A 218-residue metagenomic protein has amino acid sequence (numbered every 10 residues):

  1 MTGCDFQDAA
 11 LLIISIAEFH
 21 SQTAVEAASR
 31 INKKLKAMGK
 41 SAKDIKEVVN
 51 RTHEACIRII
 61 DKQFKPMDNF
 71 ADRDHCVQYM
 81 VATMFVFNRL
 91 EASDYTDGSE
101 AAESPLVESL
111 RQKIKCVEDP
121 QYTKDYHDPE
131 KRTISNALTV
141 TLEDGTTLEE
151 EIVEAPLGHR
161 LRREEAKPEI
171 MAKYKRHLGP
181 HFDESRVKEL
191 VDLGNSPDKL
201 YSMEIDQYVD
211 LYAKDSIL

Functional and structural regions predicted by a protein language model:
M1-L218: Terminal-appendage/accessory-domain detector
